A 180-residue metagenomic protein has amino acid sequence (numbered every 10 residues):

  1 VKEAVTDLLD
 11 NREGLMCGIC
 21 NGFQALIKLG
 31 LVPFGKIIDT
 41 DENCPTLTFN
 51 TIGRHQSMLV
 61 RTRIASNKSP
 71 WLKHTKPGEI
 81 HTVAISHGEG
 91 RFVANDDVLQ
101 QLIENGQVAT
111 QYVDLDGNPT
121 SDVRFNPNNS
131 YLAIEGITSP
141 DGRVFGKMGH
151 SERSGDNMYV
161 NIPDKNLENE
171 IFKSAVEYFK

Functional and structural regions predicted by a protein language model:
V1-K68: Cysteine-nucleophile active-site neighborhood
I64-K180: C-terminal and late-domain segments of enzyme folds
